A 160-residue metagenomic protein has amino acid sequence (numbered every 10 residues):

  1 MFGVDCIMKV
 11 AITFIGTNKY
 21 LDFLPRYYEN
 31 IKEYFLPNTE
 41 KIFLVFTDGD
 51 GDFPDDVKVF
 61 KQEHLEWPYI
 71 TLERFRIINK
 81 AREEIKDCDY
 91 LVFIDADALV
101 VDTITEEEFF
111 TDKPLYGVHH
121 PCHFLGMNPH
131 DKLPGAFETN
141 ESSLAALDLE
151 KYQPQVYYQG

Functional and structural regions predicted by a protein language model:
D5, D52, F109-T111, V156-Y157: A generic structural signal for short, non-catalytic loop/turn and secondary-structure boundary residues
C6-E73, K80-D87: N-terminal anchoring/stem segment of glycosyltransferases
T39, R74, I94, Y157-G160: Residues that flank catalytic or metal-binding motifs in active/ligand-binding sites
V59-Q62, I94, G126-N140: Cell wall/extracellular polymer interaction/catalysis modules
I77-D131: GT-A fold catalytic core of metal-dependent nucleotide-sugar glycosyltransferases, centered on the diacidic
V92, F109, N140-L149: A contiguous catalytic/ligand-binding core that recognizes phosphate-bearing ligands
L147-G160: Catalytic core and acceptor-binding pocket of nucleotide-sugar-dependent glycosyltransferases
